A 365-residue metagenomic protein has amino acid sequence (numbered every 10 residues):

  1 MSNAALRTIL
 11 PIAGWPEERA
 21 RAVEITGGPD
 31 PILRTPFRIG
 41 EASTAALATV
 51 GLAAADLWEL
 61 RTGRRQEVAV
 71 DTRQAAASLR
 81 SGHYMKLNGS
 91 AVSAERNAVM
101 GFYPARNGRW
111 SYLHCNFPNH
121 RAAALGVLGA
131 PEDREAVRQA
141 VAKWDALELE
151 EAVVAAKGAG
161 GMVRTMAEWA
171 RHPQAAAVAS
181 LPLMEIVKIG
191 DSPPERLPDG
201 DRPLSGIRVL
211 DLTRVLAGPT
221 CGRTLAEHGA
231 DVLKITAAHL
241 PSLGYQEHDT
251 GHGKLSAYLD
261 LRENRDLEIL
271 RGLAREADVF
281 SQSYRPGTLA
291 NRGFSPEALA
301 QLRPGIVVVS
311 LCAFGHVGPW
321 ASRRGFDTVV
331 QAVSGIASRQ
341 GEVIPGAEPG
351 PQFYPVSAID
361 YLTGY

Functional and structural regions predicted by a protein language model:
M1-H239, L267, R275-E276, L299-S310 (+2 more regions): Acyl-CoA thioester-binding alpha/beta core of soluble enzymes
V23-L33, S334-P355: The feature captures the short pre-catalytic strand/loop hairpin that immediately precedes and shapes the active-site
A42, H114, Q139, D260 (+4 more regions): Hydrophobic alpha-helical scaffolding
L210, L255-Q301: A structured beta-alpha segment of the ubiquitous adenosine-cofactor-binding alpha/beta core
R214, Y284-P286, C312-A313, S334: Short glycine-/small-residue-rich Rossmann-like dinucleotide-binding loops
G229, G253-K254, A277, F326: Short, well-ordered alpha-helix to beta-strand connector turns
A230, K234-L261, R265, I269: Glycine-rich phosphate-binding loop and adjoining beta1-alpha1-beta2 segment of Rossmann-like nucleotide-binding folds
N291-Q340: Rossmann-fold NAD(P)-binding glycine/threonine-rich loop
